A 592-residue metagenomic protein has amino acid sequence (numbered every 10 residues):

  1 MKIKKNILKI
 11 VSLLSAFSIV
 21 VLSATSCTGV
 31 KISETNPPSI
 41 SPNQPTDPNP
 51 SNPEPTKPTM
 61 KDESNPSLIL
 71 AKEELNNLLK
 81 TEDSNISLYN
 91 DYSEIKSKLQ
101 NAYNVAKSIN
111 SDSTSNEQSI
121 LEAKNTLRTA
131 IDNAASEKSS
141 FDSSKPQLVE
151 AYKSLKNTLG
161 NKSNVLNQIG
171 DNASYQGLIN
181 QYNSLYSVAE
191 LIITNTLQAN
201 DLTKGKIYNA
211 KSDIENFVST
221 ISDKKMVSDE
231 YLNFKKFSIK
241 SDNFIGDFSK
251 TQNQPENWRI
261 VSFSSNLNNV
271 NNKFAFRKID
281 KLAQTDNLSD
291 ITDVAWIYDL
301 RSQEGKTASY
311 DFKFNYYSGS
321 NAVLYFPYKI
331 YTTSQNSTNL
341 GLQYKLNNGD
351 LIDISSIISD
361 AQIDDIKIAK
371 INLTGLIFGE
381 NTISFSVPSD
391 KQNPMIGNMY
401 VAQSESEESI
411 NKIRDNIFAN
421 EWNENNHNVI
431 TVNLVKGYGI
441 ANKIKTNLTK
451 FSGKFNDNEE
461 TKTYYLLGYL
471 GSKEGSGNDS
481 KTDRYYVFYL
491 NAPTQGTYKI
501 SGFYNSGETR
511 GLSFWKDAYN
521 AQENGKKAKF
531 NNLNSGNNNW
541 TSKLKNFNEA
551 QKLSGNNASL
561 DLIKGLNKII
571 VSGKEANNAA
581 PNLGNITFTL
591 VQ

Functional and structural regions predicted by a protein language model:
M1-P37, K367, L376, K552-N556: Gram-positive Sec-dependent secretion signals
A24-K31, K107-L148, E190-K235: Repeat-associated, polar segments at repeat-unit boundaries in modular proteins
I32-E63: Ser/Thr/Gly/Pro-rich low-complexity, disordered linker/stalk segments of secreted and cell-surface proteins
P53-K107, E137-T196: Amphipathic, heptad-repeat alpha-helical segments
K57-S64, I192-T194, T203-K206, I221 (+2 more regions): Intrinsically disordered low-complexity regions specifically enriched for long asparagine
E73, N77, S97, N104 (+8 more regions): Polar/charged alpha-helical tracts
D223-Q592: Extracytoplasmic
